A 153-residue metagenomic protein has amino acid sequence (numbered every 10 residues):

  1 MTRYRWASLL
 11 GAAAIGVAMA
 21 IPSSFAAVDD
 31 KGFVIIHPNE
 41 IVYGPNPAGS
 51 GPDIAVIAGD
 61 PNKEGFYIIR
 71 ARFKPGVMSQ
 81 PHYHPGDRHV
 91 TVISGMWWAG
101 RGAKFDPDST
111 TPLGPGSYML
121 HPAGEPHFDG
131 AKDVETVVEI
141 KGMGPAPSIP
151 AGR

Functional and structural regions predicted by a protein language model:
M1-R5: N-terminal secretory signal peptides that target proteins for export/translocation
L10-A20: Bacterial N-terminal signal peptides
F25-Y67, R153: A short, N-terminal "cap"/entry segment at the start of jelly-roll beta-barrel domains of the cupin/DSBH fold
G32-I35, D108, F128-R153: Double-stranded beta-helix
I54-I57, I68-P81: N-terminal post-signal-peptidase region of extra-cytosolic proteins
D60-K63, W97, A103-G124: Short acidic-glycine-tyrosine-enriched beta hairpin
K74-V77, Y83-K104: Glycine- and acidic-residue-biased ligand/ion/polar-headgroup-sensing regions
S79-P81, A99-G100, H121, P126-K132: Short beta-strand His + acidic residue motifs that chelate non-heme Fe in jelly-roll/DSBH and cupin folds
